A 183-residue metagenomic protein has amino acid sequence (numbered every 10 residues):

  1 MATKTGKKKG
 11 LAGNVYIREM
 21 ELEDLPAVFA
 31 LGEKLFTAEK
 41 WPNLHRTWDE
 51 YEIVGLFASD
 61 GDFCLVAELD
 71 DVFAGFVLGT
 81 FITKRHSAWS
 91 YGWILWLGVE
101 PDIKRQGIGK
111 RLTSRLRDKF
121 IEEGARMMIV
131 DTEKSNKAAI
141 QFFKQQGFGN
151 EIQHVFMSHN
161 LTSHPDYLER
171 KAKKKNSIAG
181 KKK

Functional and structural regions predicted by a protein language model:
M1-E23, H164-K183: Conserved N-terminal entry element of GNAT/NAT acetyltransferase domains
L22, F29-G55: Conserved GNAT-fold acetyl-CoA-binding loop/helix
V54-V66, W93: A short helix-loop-beta-strand connector motif used in the catalytic cores of GNAT acetyltransferases and, in some
V66, V72-F81, W93, G98: Conserved beta-strand in the GNAT
I82-I94, K104, E151-I152: A conserved beta-turn-beta hairpin within the catalytic core of GNAT-like acetyltransferases that forms part
V99, R105-D118, Q141, Q145: Conserved acetyl-CoA-binding loop-helix of GNAT-fold acetyltransferases
T113, F120-T132: Conserved GNAT acetyl-CoA-binding A-motif
V130-A139, S158-L161: Conserved beta-strand-loop-alpha-helix junction that forms the acyl-donor binding cleft
